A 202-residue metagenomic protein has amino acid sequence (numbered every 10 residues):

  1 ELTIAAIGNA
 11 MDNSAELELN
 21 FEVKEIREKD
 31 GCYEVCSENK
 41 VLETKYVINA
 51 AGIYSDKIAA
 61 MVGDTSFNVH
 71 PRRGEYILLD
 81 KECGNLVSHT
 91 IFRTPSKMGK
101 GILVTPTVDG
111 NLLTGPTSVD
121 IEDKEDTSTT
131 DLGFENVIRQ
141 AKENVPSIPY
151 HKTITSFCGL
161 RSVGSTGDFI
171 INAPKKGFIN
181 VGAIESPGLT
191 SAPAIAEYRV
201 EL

Functional and structural regions predicted by a protein language model:
E1-S14, A141: Rossmann-like flavin
A5, G99, V108-D109, D120-L202: C-terminal catalytic lobe of FAD-dependent flavoproteins
M11-V23: A conserved beta-strand/loop element that lines the FAD pocket in flavoprotein oxidoreductases
E18, I48, I179-V181: Hydrophobic/aromatic beta-strand patches that form the interior of the parallel beta-sheet core in alpha/beta enzyme
L19-F21, S37, I154-T155: Short loop/edge segments at beta-strand edges and connector loops that shape dinucleotide/nucleotide cofactor-binding
K24-I26, V104, I170-P174: Short, exposed beta-strand/loop patches in secreted or surface proteins that constitute
I26-G115, V119-T130, R139, I148: Flavin-dependent oxidoreductases
